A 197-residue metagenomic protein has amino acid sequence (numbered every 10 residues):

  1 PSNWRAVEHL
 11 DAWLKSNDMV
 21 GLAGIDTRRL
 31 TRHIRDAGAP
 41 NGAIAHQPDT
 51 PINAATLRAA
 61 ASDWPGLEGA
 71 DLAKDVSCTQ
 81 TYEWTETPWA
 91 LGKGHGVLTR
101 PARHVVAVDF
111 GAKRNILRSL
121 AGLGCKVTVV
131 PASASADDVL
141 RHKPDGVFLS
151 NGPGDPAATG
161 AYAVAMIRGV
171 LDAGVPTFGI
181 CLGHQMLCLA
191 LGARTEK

Functional and structural regions predicted by a protein language model:
P1-H142, G154: RNA-binding accessory domains that recognize and position tRNA/RNA substrates
R141, G146-K197: Cysteine-nucleophile active-site neighborhood
